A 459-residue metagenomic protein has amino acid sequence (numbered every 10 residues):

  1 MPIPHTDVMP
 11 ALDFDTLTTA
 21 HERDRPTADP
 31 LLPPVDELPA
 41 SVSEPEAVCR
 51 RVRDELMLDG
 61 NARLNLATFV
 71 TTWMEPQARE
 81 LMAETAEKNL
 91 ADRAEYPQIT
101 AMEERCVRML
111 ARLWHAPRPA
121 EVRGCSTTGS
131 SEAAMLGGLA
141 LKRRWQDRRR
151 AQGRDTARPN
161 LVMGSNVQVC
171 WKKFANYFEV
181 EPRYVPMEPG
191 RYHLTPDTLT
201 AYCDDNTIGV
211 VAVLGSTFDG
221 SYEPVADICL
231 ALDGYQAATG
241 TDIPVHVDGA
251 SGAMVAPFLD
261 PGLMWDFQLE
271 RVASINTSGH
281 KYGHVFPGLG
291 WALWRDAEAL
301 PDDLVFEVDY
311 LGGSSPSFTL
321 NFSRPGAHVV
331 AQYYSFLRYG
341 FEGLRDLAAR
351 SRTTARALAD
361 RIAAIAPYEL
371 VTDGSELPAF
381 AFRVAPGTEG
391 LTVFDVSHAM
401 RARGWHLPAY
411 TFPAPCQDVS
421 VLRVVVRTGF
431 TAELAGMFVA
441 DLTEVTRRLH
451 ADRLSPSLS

Functional and structural regions predicted by a protein language model:
P2-E121, W405, L442: N-terminal entrance/gating region of PLP-dependent enzymes' catalytic architecture
T18, T128-L304, L311, M400 (+1 more regions): Conserved PLP-enzyme active-site core in the AAT-like
A67-V70, L90-A94, A120-T128, T277-H280 (+1 more regions): A short glycine/serine-rich beta->alpha loop
A120-E121, T156, T372-A379, Q417-V419: Short Gly/Ser/Thr- and Asp/Glu-enriched loop/turn motifs at secondary-structure junctions
S216, R338-F341, P386-T388, T428-A432: A generic structural motif
Y235, C416-S459: PLP-dependent enzyme catalytic core of the Aspartate aminotransferase-like
F258-P378, R383-G387: Active-site C-terminal subdomain of aminotransferase-like
G387-V396, A432-M437: Short, conserved charged micro-motifs
